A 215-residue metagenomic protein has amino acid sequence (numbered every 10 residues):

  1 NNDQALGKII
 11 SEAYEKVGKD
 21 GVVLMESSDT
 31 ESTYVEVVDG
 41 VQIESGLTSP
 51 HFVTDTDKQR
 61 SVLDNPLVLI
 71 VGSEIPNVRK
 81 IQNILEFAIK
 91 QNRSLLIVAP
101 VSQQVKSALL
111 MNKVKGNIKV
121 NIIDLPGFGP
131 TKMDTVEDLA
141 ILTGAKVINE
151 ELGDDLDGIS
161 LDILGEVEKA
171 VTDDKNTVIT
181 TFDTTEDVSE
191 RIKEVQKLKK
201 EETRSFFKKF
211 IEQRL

Functional and structural regions predicted by a protein language model:
N1-L215: Long, structured protein-protein interaction/assembly regions in large complexes
